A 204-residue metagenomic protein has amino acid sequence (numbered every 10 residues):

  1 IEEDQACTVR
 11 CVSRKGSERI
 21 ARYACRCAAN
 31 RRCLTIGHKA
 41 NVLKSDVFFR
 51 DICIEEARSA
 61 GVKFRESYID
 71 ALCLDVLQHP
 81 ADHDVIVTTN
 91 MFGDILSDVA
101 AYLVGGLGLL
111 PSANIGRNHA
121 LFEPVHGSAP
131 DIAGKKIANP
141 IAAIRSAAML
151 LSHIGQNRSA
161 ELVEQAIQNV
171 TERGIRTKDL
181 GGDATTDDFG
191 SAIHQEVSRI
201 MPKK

Functional and structural regions predicted by a protein language model:
I1-C7, M91: N-terminal glycine-rich phosphate/adenylate-binding segment common to multiple enzyme folds
I1-E3, D51-E56, L103-A113: A glycine- and small-aliphatic-rich helix-loop capping segment at beta-alpha/alpha-beta transitions that lines
Q5-D70, D82: Glycine-rich phosphate/diphosphate-binding loop of Rossmann-like nucleotide-binding domains
R10-A21, V42-R50, P80, G93 (+6 more regions): Generic structural signal for well-ordered, non-membrane alpha-helical segments in soluble metabolic enzymes
R31-H38, G61-Y68, Q156-E164, E172-D183 (+1 more regions): Flexible, glycine/charged-enriched surface loops at secondary-structure junctions
I54-R58, E164, Q168, S198: Class I S-adenosyl-L-methionine
D75-I175: Glycine-rich phosphate/nucleotide-binding loop
G182-K204: C-terminal domain-closing interface element
